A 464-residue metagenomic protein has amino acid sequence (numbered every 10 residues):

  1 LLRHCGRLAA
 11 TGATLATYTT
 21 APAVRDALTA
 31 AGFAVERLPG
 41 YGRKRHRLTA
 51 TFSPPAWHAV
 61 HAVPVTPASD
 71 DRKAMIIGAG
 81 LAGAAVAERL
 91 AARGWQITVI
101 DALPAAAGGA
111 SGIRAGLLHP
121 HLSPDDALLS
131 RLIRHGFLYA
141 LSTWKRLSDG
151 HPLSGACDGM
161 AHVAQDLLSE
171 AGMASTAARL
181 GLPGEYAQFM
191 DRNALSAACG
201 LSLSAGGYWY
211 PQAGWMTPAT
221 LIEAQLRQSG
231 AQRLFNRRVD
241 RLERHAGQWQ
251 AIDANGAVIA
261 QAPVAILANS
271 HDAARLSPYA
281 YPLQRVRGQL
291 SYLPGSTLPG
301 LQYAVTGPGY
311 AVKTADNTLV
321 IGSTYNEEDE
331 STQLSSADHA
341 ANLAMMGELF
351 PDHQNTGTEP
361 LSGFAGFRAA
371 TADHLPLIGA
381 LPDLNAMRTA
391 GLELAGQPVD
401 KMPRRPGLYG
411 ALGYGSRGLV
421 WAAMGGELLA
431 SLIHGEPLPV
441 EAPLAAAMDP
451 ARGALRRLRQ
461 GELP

Functional and structural regions predicted by a protein language model:
L2-T11: A short glycine-rich, Lys/Arg-flanked "PGG" loop and its adjoining helix->strand segment in the class I
A16, D125-G136, L167-S169, Y208-A224 (+3 more regions): Short beta-strand to alpha-helix junction loop
A21-S69: Class I S-adenosyl-L-methionine
R47, A56-S69, M75-I77, L81-R93 (+4 more regions): Active-site substrate-recognition segment that forms the wall of the catalytic cavity or substrate channel
A115-A198: Dinucleotide-binding Rossmann-like beta1-alpha1 core, especially the glycine-rich loop that anchors the ADP
P124-D125, P152-H162, Y186-R227, T324-E328 (+1 more regions): Helix-loop-beta segment of a Rossmann-like dinucleotide-binding subdomain
Y208-A254, A260, V264, A268: Helical element adjacent to the flavin cofactor pocket in flavoenzyme catalytic cores
T356-P464: C-terminal catalytic lobe of FAD-dependent flavoproteins
